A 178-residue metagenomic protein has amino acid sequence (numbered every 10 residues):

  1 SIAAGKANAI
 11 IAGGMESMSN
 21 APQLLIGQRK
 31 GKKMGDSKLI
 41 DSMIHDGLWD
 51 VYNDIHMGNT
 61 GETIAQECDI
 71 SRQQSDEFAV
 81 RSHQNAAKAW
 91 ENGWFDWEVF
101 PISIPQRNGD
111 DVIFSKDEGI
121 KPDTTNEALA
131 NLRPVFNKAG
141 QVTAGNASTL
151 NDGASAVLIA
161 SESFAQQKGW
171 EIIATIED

Functional and structural regions predicted by a protein language model:
S1-K6, S161-E162: Alpha-helix C-terminal capping segments
K6-N8, F95: Short, high-confidence coil segments that cap the C-terminus of an alpha-helix and link into the following beta-strand
A9-T63: Flexible glycine-/small-residue-enriched beta->alpha junction loops that bind anionic phosphate/pyrophosphate groups
S42, I176-D178: Gly-rich Lys/Arg/Thr-decorated short loops/hinges at beta-loop-alpha junctions or inter-strand turns that position
H45-D46, E62, Q66, A139-A144: Flexible glycine/proline-enriched surface loops and loop-helix/loop-strand junctions
D54-V80: Conserved thiamine diphosphate
Q74-Q167: N-terminal extracellular/periplasmic Venus flytrap/periplasmic-binding protein-like
